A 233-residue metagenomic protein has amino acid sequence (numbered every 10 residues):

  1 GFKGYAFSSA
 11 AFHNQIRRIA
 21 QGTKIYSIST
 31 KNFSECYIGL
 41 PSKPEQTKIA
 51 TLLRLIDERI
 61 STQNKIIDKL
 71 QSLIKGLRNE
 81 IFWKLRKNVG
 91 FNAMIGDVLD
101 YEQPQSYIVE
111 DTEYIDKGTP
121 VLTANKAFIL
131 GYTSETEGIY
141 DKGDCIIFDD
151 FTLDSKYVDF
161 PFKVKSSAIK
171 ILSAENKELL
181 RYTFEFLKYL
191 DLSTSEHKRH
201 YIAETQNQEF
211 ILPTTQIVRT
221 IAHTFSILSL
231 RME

Functional and structural regions predicted by a protein language model:
G1, A10, K31, A93-G96 (+2 more regions): Structural detector for helix-capping/boundary residues
G1-Y5, N14-R18, P104-E110, F128-K165 (+2 more regions): Short, ligand-facing micro-motifs at secondary-structure edges
G4-S8, N79, G96-D100, E185-K188: Generic alpha-helical structural context detector
A10-H13, Q21-P44, K163-K170, S195-I221: A short glycine-rich beta-alpha junction/loop motif
E35, K43, K84-K126, Q216 (+1 more regions): Non-catalytic DNA-recognition/assembly elements of restriction-modification systems
L40-F91, I211-E233: Amphipathic alpha-helical coiled-coil/heptad-repeat segments
I66, E113-Y114, H200-Y201: Short, glycine-/polar-rich solvent-exposed loops and beta-turns at beta-strand/coil boundaries
V121, C145-I147, I171: Conserved hydrophobic/aromatic beta-strand scaffold that supports enzyme active sites
